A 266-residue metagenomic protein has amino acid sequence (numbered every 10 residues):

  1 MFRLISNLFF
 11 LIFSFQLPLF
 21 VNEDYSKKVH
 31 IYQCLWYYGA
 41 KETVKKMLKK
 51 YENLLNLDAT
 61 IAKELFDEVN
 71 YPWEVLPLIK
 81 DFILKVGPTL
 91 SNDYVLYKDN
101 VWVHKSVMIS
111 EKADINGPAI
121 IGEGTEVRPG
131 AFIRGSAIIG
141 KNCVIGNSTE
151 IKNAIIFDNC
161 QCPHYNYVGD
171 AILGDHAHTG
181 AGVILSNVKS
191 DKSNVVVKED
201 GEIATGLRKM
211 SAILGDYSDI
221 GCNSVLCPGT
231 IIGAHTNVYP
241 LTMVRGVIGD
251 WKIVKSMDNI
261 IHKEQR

Functional and structural regions predicted by a protein language model:
M1, I5-N100, K105, H235 (+3 more regions): Terminal amphipathic alpha-helical/low-complexity segments used for targeting or macromolecular assembly
A62-K63, I156, P163-R266: Glycine-rich hexapeptide-repeat left-handed beta-helix
N70-E74, D158, D216: Short, solvent-exposed linear motifs at loop/edge-of-secondary-structure regions
Y97-K98, N116, V144, R208: Short, flexible, glycine/charge-rich loop motifs used to bind or transfer phosphoryl groups or to couple energy/partner
D99-V101, A119, T230, G246: Residue "hotspots" at secondary-structure boundaries inside conserved domains
G135, C143-G146, G206, M210: Short secondary-structure boundary/capping elements
